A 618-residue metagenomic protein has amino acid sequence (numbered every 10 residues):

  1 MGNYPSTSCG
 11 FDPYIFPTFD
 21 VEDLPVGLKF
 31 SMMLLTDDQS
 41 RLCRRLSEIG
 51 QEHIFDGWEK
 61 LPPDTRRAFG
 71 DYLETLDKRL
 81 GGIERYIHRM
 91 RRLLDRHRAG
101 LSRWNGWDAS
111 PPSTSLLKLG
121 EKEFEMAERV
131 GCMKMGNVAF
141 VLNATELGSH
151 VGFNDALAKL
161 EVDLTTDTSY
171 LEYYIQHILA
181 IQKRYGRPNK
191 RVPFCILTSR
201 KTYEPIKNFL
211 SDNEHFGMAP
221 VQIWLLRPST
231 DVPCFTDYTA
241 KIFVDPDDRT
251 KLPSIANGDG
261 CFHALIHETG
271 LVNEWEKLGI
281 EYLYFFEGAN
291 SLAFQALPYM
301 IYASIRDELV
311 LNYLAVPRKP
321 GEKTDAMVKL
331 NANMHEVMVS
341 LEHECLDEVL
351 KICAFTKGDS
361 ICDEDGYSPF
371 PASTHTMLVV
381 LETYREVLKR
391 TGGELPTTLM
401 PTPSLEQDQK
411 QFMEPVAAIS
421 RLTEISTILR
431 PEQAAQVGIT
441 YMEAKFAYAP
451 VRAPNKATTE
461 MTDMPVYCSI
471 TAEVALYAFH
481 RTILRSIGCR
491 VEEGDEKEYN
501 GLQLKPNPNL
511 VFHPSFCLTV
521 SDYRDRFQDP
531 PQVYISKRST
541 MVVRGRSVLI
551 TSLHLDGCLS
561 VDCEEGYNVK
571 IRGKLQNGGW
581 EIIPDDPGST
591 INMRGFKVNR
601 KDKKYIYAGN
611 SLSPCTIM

Functional and structural regions predicted by a protein language model:
G2-N137, S304-M618: Left-handed beta-helix
T114-A139, H150-S420, I425-S426: Domain-scale recognition of functional cores that engage charged ligands
T145-L147: N-terminal regions that are enriched for targeting/export leaders and immediately downstream pro/stem segments
